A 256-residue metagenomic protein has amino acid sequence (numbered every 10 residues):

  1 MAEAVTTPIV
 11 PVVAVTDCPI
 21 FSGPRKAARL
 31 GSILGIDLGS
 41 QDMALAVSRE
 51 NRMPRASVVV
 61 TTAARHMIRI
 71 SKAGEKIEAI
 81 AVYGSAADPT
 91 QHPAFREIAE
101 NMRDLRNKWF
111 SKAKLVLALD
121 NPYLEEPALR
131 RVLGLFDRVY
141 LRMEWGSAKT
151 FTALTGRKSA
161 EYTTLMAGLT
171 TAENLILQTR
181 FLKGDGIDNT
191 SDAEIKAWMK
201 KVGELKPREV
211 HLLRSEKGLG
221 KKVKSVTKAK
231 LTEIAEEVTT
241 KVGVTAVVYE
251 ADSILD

Functional and structural regions predicted by a protein language model:
M1-G35, S40, L45, M53 (+2 more regions): Auxiliary Fe-S-binding modules of radical SAM enzymes
T6, P19-S22, H66, E75 (+7 more regions): Residue-level detector of functional hotspots within protein domains
S32, L38, D42-L135: Conserved Radical SAM active-site core
T90-K224: Conserved AdoMet/S-adenosylmethionine-binding subsite of the radical SAM
